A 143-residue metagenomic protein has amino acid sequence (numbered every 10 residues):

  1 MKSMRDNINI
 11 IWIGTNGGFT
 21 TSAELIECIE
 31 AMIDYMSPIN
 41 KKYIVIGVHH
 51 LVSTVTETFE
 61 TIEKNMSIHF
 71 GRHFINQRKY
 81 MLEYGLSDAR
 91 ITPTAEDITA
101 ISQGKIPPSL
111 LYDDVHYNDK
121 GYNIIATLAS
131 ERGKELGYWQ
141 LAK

Functional and structural regions predicted by a protein language model:
M1-K143: Alpha-helical cap/lid subdomain in secreted, periplasmic, or secretory-pathway luminal O-acyl-processing enzymes
